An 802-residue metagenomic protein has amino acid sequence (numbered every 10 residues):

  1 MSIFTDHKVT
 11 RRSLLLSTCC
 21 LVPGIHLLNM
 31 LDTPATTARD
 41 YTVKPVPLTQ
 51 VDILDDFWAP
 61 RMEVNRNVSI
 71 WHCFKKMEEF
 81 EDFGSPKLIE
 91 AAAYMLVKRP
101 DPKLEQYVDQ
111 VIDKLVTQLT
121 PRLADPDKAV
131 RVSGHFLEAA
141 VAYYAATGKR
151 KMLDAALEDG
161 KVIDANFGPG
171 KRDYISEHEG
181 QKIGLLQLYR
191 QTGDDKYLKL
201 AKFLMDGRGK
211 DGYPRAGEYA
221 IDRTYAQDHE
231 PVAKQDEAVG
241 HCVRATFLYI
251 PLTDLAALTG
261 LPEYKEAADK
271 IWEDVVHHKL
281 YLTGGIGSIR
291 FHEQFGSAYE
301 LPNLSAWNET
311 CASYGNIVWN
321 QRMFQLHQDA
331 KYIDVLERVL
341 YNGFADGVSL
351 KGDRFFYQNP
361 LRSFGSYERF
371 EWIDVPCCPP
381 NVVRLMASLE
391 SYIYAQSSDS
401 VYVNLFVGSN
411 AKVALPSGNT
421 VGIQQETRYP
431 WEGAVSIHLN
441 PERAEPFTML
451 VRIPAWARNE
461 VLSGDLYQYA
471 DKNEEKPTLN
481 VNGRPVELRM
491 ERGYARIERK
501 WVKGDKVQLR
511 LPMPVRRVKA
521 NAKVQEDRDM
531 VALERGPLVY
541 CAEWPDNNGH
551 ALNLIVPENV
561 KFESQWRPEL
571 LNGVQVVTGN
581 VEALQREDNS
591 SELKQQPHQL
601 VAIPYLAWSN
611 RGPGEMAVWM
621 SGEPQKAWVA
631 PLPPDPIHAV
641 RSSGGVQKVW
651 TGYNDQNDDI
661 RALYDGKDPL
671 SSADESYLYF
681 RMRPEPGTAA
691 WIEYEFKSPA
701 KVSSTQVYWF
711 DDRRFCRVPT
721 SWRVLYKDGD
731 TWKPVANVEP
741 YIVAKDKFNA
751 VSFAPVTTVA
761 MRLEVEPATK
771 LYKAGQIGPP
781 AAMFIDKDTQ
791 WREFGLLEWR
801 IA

Functional and structural regions predicted by a protein language model:
M1-V9, L16-H26: N-terminal secretory signal peptides
G24-A38: Bacterial Sec-dependent signal peptides at the C-terminal "C-region" and cleavage site
T37-P102, V130-A146, H178-K196, D228-E273 (+2 more regions): Aromatic (Trp/Tyr) and acidic
L54-E78, Q106-A124, D154-K171, K199-E218 (+2 more regions): Long, well-ordered core segments of solenoidal/helical folds
M62, F74, A201, A268 (+10 more regions): C-terminal beta-rich recognition modules with glycine/proline-rich loops and embedded aromatic residues
T427, L439-R443, I453-A455, R499 (+3 more regions): Non-cytosolic beta-sheet module surface loops
A434, P446-T448, E474-K476, V702 (+1 more regions): Exposed beta-strand and adjacent loop surfaces of beta-rich binding modules that mediate intermolecular recognition
P634, L670-A802: Aromatic, loop-rich ligand-recognition surfaces of beta-strand-rich domains
